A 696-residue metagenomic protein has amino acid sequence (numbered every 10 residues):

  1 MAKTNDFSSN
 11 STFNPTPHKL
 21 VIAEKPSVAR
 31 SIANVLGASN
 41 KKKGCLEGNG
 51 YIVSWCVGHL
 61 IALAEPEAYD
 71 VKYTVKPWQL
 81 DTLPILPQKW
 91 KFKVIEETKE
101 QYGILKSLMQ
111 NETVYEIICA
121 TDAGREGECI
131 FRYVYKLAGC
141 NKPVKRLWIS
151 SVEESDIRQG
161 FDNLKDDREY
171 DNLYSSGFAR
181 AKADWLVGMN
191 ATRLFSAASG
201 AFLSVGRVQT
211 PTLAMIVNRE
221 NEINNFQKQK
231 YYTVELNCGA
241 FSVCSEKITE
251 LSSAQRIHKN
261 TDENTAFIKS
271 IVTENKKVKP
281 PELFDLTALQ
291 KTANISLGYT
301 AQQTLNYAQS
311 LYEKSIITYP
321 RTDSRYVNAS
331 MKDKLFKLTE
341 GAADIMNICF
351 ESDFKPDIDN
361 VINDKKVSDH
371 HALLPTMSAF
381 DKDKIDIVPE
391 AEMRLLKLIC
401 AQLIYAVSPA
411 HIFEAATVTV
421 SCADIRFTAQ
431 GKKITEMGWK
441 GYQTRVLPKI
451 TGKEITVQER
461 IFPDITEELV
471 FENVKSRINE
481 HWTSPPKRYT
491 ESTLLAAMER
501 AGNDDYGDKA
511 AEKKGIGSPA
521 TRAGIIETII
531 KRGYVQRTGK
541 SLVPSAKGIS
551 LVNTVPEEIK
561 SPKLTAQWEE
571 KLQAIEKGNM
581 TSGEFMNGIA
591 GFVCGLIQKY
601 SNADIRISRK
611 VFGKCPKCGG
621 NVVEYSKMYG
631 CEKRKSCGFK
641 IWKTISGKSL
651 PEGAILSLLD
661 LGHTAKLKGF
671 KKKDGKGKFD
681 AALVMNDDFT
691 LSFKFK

Functional and structural regions predicted by a protein language model:
A2-A181, P485: Intrinsically disordered, low-complexity regulatory segments
A2-T12, T16-L20, T98, M109 (+4 more regions): Basic, low-complexity terminal or inter-domain segments flanking catalytic cores
N40-G44, D167-N172, R193-A197, N221-N225 (+3 more regions): Active-site phosphate-binding and catalytic loops of NTP-dependent enzymes
K42-K72, T210-T249, A406-V457, S626-K633 (+1 more regions): Structured, non-catalytic alpha/beta "coupling" segments that mediate domain-domain communication and provide generic
E112, E154-C238, T273-E274: C-terminal or mid-to-C-terminal helical accessory/interaction module adjacent to the motor/catalytic core
L251-F284, Q290, K563: Metal- or metallocofactor-binding catalytic centers and their adjacent structured scaffolds across diverse enzyme
